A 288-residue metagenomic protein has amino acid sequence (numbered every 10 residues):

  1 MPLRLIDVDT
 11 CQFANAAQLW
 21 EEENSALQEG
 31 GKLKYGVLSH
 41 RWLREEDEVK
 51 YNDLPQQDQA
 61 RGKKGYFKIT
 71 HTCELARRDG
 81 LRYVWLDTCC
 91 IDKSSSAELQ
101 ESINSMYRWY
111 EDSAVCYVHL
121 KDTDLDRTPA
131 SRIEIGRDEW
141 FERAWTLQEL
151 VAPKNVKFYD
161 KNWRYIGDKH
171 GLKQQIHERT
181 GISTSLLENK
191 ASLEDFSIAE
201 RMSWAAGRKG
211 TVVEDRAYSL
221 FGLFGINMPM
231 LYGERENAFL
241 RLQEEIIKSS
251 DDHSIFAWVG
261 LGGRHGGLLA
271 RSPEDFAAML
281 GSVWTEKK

Functional and structural regions predicted by a protein language model:
P2-A17, E23-A26, K32-A206: Intrinsically disordered, low-complexity acidic segments that are enriched in bulky aromatics
S185-K288: Short helix/strand-capping turn motifs
